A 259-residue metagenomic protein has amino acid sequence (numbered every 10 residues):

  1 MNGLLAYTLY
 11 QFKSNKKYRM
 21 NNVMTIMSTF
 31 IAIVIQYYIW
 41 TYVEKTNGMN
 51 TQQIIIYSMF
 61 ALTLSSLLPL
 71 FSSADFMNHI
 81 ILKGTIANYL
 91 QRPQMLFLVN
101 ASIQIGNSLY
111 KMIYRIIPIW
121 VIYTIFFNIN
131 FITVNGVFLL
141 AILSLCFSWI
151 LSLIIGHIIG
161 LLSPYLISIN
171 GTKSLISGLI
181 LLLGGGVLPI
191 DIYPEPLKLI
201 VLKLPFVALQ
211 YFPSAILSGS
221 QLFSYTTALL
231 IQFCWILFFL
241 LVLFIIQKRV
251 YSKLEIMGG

Functional and structural regions predicted by a protein language model:
M1-G259: Hydrophobic transmembrane alpha-helices and immediately adjacent juxtamembrane helices of multi-pass inner-membrane
